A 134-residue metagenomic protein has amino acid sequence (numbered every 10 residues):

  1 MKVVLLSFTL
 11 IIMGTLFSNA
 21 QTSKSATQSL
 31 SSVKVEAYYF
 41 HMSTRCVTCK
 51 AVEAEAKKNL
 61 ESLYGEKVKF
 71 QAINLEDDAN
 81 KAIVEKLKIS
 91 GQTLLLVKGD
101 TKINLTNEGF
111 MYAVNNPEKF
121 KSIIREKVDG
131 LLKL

Functional and structural regions predicted by a protein language model:
M1-A26: Bacterial Sec-dependent N-terminal signal peptides
S29-S62: Local sequence-structure signature of Cys/Sec-based thiol-disulfide redox active-site neighborhoods
K34-V35, G65-K69, S90-Q92: Loop/turn elements at helix/coil->beta-strand transitions in domains of secreted/extracellular proteins
M42-C49, E53, L87, A113-K121: Solvent-exposed, acidic/flexible segments
G65-N80: Thiol-based oxidoreductase modules, predominantly thioredoxin-like and allied folds used for disulfide exchange
V84-K98: Structural micro-motif
L96-L134: Non-catalytic, surface beta->alpha helical segment in thiol-disulfide oxidoreductase systems
